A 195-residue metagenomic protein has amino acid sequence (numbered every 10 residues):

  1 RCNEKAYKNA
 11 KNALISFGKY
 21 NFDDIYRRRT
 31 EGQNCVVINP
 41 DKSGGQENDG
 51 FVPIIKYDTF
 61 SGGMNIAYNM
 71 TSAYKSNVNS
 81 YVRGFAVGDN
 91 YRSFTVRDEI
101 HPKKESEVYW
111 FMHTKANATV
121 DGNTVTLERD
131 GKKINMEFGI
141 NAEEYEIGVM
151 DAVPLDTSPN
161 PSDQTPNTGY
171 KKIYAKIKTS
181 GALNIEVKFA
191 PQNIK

Functional and structural regions predicted by a protein language model:
N3-K195: CBM-like, beta-strand-rich accessory domains located in the C-terminal region of large, secreted polysaccharide-active
